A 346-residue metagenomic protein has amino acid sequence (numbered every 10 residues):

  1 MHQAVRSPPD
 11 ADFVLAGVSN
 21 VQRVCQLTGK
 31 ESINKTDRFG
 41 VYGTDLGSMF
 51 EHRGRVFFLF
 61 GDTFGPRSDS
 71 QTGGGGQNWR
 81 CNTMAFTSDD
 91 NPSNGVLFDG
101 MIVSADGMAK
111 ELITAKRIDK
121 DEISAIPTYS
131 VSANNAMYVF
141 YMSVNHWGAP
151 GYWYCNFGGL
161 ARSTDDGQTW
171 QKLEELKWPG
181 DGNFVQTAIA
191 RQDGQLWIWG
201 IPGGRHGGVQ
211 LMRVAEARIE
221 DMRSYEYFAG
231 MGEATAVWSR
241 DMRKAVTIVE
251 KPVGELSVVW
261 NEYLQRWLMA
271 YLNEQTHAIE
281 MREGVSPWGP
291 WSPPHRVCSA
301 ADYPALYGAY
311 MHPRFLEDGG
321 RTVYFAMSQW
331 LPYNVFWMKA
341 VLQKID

Functional and structural regions predicted by a protein language model:
M1-H2: A short, solvent-exposed beta-strand micro-motif common in secreted/extracellular proteins
V5-Y42, E51-I123, V131-G180, D193 (+4 more regions): Beta-rich carbohydrate-recognition and catalytic domains
L46, S124-P127: A structural signal for short, hydrophobic beta-strand segments that form beta-sheets in beta-rich/all-beta domains
V185-A188, G254-W260, L306-F315: Beta-rich, blade/repeat-based domains predominating in secreted/periplasmic proteins but also intracellular
